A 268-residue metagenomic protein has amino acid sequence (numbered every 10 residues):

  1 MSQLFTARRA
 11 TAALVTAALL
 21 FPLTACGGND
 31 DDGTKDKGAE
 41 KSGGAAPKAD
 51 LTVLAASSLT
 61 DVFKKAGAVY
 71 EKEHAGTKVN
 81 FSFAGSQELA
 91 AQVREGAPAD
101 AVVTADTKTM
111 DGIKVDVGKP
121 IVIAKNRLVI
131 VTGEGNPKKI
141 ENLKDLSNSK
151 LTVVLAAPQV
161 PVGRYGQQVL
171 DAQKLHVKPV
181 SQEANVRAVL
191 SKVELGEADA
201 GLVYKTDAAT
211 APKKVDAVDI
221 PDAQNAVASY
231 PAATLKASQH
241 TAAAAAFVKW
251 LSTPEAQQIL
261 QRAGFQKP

Functional and structural regions predicted by a protein language model:
S2-F5, R9, L14-T60, K64-A68 (+6 more regions): Exported/periplasmic ABC-transporter solute-binding proteins
E71-N80: Signal peptide-proximal N-terminal region of secreted/periplasmic/extracellular or secretory-lumen proteins
G76, P98-A99, A198: Short, high-confidence coil segments that cap the C-terminus of an alpha-helix and link into the following beta-strand
F83: Conserved strand-loop elements at the edges of beta-sheets that form or border functional pockets
A90, G96-D106, M110-K125: Short beta-strand-centered segments that line the small-molecule binding cleft or hinge of alpha/beta clamshell
